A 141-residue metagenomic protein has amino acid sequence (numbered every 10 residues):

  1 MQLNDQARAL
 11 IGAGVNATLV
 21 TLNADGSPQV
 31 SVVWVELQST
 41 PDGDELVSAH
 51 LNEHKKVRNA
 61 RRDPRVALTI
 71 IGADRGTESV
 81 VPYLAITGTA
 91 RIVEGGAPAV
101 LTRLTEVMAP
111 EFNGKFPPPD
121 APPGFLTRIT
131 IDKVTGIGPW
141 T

Functional and structural regions predicted by a protein language model:
M1-T18: Short, basic/aromatic recognition patches
Q2, T77-T141: Charged, gly/pro-rich active-site loop segments
A13, D63-V66: Short coil-to-beta transition motif at edge beta-strands of beta-rich domains
V15-N52, L68-I70, P82: Short beta-strand segments
T21-N23, T69-A73, F112-D120: A short, aromatic/hydrophobic, helix- or strand-capping loop or linear motif that either lines the entrance/gate
Q38, L51, I71, R91-V93 (+1 more regions): Solvent-exposed residues in well-ordered beta-strands and their adjoining turns, especially edge/terminal strands
H50-K55, V107-P110: Short, solvent-exposed aromatic-acidic interface loops
